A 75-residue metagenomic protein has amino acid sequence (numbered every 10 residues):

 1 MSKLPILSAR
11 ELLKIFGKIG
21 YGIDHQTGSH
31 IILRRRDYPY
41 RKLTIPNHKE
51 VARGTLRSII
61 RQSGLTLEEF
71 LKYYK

Functional and structural regions predicted by a protein language model:
M1-K75: Basic nucleic-acid-binding interfaces
